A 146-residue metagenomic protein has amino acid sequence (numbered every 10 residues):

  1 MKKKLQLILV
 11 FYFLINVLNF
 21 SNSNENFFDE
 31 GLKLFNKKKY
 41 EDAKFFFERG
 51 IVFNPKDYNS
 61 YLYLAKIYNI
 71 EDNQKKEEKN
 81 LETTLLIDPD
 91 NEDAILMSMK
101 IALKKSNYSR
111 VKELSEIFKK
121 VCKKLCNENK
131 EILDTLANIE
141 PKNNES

Functional and structural regions predicted by a protein language model:
N36-K37, I70-E71, K104, N138-K142: Register position in tetratricopeptide repeats
R49-G50, T83-T84, I117-F118: Canonical positions in the second alpha-helix
F53, I87, K120-K124: Structural marker of alpha-solenoid helical repeat scaffolds
D57, N91, L125-C126: Residue-level recognition of tetratricopeptide repeat
Y63, M97-S98, E131-T135: Canonical tetratricopeptide repeat
K112-S146: Terminal, low-structured helical/coil segments at or just beyond the last alpha-helical repeat
